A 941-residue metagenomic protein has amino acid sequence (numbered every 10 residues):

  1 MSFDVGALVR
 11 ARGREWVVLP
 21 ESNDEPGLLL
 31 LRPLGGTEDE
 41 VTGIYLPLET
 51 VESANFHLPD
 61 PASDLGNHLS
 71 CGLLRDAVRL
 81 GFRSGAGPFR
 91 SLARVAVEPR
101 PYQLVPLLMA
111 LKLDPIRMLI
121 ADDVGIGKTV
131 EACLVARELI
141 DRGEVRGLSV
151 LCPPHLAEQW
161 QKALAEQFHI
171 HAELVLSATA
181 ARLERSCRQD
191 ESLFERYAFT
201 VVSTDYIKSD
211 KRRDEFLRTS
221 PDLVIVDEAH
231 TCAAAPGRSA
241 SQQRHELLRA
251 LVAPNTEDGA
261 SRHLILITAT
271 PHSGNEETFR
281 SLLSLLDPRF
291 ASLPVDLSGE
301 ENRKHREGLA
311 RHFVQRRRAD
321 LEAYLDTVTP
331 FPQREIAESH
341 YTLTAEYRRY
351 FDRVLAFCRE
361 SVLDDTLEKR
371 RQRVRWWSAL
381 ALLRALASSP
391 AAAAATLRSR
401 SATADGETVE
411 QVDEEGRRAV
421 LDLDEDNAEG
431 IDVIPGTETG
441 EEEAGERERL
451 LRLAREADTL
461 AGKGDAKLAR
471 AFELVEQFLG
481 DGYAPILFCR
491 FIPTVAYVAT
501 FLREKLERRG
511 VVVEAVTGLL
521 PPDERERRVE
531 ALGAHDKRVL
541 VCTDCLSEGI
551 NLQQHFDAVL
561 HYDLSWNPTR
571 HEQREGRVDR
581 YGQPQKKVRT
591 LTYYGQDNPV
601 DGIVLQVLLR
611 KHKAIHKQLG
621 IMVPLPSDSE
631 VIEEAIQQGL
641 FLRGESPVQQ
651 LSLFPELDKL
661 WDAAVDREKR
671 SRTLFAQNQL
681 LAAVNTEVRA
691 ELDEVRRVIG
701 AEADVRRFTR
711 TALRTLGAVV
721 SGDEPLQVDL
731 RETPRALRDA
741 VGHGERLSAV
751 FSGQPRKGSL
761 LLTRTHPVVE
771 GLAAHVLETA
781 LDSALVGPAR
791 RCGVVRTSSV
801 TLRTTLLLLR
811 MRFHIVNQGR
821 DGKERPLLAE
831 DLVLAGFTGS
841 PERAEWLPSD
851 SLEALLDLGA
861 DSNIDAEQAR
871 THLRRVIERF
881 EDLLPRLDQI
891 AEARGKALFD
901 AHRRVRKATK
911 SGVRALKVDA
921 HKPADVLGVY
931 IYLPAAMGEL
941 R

Functional and structural regions predicted by a protein language model:
I44-L73, V78-L108, P115-I116, K128-C133 (+5 more regions): SF2 helicase/translocase NTPase motor core, specifically the RecA-like lobe 1 inter-motif segment between Walker
E131, V135, T278, R470: Hydrophobic positions on the alpha1 helix immediately C-terminal to the Walker A/P-loop
A136, P330-L343, Q372, R384 (+8 more regions): Conserved Helicase C-terminal RecA-like lobe
Q189, R196, V201-P221, A233-E414 (+1 more regions): Inter-lobe coupling linker of SF2 helicases/translocases
S209-D210, S273-N275, V541-F556, G576 (+1 more regions): SF2 helicase motor core recognition
S220, T278-S281, N551-D563, R589-T592: A short beta-strand element within the Helicase C-terminal
A387, D405, R417, G430-P435 (+3 more regions): P-loop NTPase motor cores of the ASCE clade
D579-L609: Conserved segment of the helicase C-terminal RecA-like domain
